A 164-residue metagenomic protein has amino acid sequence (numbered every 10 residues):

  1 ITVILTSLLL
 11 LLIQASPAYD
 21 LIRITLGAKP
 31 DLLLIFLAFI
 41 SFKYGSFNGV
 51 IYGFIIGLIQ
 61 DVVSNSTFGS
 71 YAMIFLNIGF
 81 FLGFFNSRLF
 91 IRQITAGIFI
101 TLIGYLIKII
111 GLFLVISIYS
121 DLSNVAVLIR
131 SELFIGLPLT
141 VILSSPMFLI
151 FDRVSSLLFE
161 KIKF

Functional and structural regions predicted by a protein language model:
I1-F164: Terminal, non-globular segments
